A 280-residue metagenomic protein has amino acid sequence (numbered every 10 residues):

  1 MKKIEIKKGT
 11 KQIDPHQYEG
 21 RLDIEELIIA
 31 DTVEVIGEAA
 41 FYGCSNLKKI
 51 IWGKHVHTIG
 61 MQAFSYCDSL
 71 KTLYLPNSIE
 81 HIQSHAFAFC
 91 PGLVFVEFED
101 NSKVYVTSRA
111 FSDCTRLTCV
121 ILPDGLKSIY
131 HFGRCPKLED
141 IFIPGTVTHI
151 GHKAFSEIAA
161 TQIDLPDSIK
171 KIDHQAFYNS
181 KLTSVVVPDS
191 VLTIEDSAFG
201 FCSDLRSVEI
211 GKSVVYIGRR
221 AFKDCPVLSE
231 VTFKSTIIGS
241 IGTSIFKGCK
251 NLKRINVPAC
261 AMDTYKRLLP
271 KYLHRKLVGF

Functional and structural regions predicted by a protein language model:
M1-Q12, L22-V35, S45-T58, D68-H81 (+9 more regions): Structural signature of tandem-repeat unit edges
H16-Q17, G37-A40, G60-A63, Q83-A86 (+7 more regions): Consensus positions within tandem repeat domains that build extended binding/scaffold surfaces
F41, F64, S244, M262 (+1 more regions): Generic preference for flexible, low-structure residues
A88, F111, G133-R134, K223 (+2 more regions): A structural signal for leucine-rich repeat
